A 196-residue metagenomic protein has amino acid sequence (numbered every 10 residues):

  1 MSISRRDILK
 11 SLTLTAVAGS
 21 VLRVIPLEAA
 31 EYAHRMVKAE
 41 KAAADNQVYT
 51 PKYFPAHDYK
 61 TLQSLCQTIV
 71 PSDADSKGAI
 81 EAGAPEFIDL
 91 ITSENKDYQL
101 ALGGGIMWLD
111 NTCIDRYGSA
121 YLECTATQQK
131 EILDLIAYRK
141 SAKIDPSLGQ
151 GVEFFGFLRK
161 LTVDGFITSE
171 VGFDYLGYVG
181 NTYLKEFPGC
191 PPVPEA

Functional and structural regions predicted by a protein language model:
M1-A16: N-terminal secretory signal peptides and thylakoid transit peptides that target proteins across membranes
S4-D7, L22-S64: C-terminal segment of N-terminal export signals and the immediately downstream linker at the start of the mature
V17-A18, A30, Y138: Residue-level marker of structural boundaries
S20-R23, A196: Ligand-binding pocket scaffold of soluble enzyme catalytic domains
N46, K60-Q67, S76, G83-A196: Mature-region segments of soluble proteins
K52, A56, G78, K96: Charge-dense, low-complexity intrinsically disordered segments
S72-G78: Short, solvent-exposed loop/turn elements at domain surfaces
